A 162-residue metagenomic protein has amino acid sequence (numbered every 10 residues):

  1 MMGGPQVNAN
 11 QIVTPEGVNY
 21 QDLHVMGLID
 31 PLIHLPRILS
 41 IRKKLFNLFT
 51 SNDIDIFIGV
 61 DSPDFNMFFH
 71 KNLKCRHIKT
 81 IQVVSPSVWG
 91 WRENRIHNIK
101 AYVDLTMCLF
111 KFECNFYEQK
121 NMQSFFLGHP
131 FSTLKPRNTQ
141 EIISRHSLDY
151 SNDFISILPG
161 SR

Functional and structural regions predicted by a protein language model:
M1-D149, S156-R162: Active-site and donor-binding regions of nucleotide-sugar-utilizing enzymes
